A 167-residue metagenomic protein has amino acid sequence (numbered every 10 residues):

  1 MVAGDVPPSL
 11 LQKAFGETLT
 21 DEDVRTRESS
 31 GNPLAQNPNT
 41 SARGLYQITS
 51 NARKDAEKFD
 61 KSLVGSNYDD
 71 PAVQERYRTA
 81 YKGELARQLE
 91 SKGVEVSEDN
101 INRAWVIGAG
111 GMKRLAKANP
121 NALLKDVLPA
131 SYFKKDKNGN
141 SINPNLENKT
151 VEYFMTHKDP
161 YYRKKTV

Functional and structural regions predicted by a protein language model:
V2-A14: Extended acidic low-complexity intrinsically disordered regions
L11-N32, R78-A80, D99-A109: Short, functionally critical alpha-helical segments immediately adjacent to catalytic or ligand/cofactor-binding
S29-Q36, Q88, I107-A118: Secretory-pathway/luminal and periplasmic proteins that interact with or process carbohydrate-rich
P33-P38, L63-D69, R87-R103: Surface-exposed patches in mature extracellular/periplasmic domains of secreted proteins
N39-K61, R78: Substrate-binding/active-site groove segments that recognize and process beta-1,4-linked N-acetyl-hexosamine
E75-L85: Gram-negative (and chloroplast) outer-membrane scaffold detector with strong preference for beta-barrel transmembrane
S97-K164: Catalytic and substrate-binding regions of cell-wall glycan-acting enzymes that process beta-1,4-linked
